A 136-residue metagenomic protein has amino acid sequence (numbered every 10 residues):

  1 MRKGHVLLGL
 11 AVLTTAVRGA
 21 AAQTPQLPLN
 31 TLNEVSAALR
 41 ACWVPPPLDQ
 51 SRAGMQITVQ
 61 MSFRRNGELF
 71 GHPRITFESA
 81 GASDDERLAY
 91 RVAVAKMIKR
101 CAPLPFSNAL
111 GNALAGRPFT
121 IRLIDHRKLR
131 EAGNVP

Functional and structural regions predicted by a protein language model:
M1-L8: Bacterial N-terminal signal peptides that target proteins for export
A16-G19: N-terminal signal peptide c-region/cleavage motif recognized by signal peptidases
A22-P28: A short, highly charged nucleic-acid-interacting micro-segment common to nuclease and nuclease-linked defense proteins
Q23, S36-V44, Q60, R64-G81 (+1 more regions): Conserved "boundary/linchpin" sites in short secondary-structure elements
D49-G54: Short loop/turn motifs at secondary-structure junctions and domain boundaries
S79-R91: A short, polar/charged loop-to-alpha-helix boundary motif
